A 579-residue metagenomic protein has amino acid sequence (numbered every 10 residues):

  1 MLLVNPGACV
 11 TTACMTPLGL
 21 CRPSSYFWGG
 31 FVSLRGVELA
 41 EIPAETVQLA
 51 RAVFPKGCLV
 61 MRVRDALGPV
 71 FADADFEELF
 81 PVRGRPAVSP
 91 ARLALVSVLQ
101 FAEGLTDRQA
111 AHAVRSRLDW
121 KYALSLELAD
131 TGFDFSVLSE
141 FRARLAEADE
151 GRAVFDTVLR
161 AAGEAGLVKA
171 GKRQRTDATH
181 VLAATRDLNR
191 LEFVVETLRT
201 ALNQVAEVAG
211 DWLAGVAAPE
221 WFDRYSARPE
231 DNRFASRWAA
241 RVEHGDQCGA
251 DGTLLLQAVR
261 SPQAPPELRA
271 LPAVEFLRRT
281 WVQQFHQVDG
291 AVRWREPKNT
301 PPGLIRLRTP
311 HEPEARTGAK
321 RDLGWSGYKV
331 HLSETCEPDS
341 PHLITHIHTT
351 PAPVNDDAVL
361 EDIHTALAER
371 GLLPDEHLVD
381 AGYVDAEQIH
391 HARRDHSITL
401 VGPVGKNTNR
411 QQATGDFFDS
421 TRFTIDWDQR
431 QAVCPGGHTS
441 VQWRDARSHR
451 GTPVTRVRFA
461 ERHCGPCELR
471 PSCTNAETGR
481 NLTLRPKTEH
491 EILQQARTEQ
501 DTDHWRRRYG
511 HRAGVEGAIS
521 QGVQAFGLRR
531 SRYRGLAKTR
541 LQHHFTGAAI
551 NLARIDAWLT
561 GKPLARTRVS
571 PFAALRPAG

Functional and structural regions predicted by a protein language model:
L2-A8: Extreme N-terminal basic, low-complexity initiation segments that serve as generic localization/processing leaders
L3, P17, R35, E77-P90 (+2 more regions): Trp/Phe/Arg-rich N-terminal binding region typifying the photolyase-homology
T11-T12, Q109, V114, T131 (+1 more regions): Anion-binding and metal-coordination hotspots
T11-V82: Basic, low-complexity segments
V70-A74, R117, K121, A525: A short secondary-structure junction motif
A72, R92-L93: N-terminal alpha-helical segment
A94, S136, A358: Active-site phosphate/pyrophosphate-handling residues
A94-Q100: Non-membrane alpha-helical segments in proteins
